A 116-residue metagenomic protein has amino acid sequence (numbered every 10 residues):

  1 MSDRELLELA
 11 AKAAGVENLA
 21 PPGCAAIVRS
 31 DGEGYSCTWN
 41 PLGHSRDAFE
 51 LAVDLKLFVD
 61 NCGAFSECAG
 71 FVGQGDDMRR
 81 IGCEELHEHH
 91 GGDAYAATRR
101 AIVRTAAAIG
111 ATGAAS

Functional and structural regions predicted by a protein language model:
M1-R100, R104-S116: Glycine-rich anion-binding surface patch
